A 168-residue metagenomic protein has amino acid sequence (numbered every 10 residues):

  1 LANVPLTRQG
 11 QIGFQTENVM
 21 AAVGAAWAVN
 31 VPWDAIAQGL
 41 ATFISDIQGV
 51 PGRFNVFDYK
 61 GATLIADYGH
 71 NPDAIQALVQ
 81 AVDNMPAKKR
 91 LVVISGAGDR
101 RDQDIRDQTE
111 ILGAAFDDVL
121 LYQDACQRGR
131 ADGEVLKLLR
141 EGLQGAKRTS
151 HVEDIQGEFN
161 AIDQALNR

Functional and structural regions predicted by a protein language model:
L1-D118: Nucleotide phosphate-binding/pyrophosphate-handling subdomain across enzymes that bind or process nucleotide phosphates
T109-R168: C-terminal helical cap/extension that packs against the catalytic core of soluble nucleotide-cofactor enzymes
